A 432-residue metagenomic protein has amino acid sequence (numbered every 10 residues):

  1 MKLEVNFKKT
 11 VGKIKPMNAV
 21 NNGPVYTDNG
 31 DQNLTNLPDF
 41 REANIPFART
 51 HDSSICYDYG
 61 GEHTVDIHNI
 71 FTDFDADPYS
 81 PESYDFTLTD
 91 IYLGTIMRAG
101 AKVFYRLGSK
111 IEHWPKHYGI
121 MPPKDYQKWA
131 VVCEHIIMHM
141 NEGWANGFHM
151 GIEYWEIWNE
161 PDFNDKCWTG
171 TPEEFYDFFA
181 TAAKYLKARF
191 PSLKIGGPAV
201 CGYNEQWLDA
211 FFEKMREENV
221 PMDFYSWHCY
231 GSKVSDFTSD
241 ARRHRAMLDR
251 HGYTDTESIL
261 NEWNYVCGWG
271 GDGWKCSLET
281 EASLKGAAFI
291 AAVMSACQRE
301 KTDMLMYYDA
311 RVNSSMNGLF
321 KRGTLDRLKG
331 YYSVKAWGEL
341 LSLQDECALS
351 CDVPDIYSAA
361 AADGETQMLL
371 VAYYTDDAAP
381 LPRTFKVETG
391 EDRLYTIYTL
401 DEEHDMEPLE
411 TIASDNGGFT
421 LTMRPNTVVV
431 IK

Functional and structural regions predicted by a protein language model:
M1-A43, H51: Mature N-terminal, pre-catalytic/accessory segment of carbohydrate-active enzymes
V20, A145-W155, A182-Q206, D249-W269 (+1 more regions): Aromatic-lined carbohydrate-recognition surfaces of secreted/lumenal glycan-active proteins
T27-F40, E205-R216, G286-M294: Short, acidic/polar
A43-S232: Substrate-binding cleft and catalytic face of glycoside hydrolase catalytic domains, especially the flexible beta-alpha
D223, W227-W274, D303: Glycoside hydrolase catalytic-domain groove-lining segments
N264-S358, D363-G364: Aromatic/acidic polysaccharide-binding cleft in carbohydrate-active enzymes
D352-E391, L400, P425-V430: Carbohydrate-binding surface patches
E410-K432: C-terminal beta-strand-rich structural cap/linker in extracellular carbohydrate-active enzymes
